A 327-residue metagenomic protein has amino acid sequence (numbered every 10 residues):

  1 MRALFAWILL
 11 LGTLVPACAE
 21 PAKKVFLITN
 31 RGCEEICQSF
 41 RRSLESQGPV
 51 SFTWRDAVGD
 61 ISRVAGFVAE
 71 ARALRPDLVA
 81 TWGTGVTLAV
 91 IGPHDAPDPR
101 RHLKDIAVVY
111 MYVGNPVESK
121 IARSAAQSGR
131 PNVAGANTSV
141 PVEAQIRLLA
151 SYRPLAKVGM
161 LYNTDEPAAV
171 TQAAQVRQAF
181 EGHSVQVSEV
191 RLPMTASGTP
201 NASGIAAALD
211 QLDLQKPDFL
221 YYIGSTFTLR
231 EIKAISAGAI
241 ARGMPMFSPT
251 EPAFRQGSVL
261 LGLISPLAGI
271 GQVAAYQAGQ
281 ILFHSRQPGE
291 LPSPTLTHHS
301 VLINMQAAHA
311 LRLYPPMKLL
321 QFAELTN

Functional and structural regions predicted by a protein language model:
M1-L4: Positively charged n-region of N-terminal signal peptides that target proteins for export
A6-T13: Bacterial N-terminal signal peptides
C18-N327: Short hydrophobic alpha-helices and adjacent helix-cap/hinge residues
